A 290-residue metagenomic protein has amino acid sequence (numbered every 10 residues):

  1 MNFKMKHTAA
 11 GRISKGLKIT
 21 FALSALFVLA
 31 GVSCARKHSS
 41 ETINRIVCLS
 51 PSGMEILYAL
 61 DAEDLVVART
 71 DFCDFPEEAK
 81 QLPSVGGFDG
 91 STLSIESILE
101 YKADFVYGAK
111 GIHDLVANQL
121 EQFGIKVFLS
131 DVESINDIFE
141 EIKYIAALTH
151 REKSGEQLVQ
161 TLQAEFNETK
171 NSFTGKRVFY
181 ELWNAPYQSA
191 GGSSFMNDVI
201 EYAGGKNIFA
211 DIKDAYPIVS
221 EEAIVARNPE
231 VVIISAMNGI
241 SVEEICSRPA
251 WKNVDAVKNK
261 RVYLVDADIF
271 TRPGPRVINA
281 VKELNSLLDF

Functional and structural regions predicted by a protein language model:
F3-F21: Bacterial N-terminal signal peptides that target proteins for export
T20-A30: Bacterial N-terminal signal peptides
V32-C34: N-terminal Sec signal peptide cleavage junction
H38-R45, D104, L115-Q188, F209-I218 (+2 more regions): Extracytoplasmic substrate-binding proteins
R45-G111, I208: A short, structured surface patch at a secondary-structure boundary
T70, S193-Y216, A236, L264: His/Asp/Glu-enriched short active-site or ligand-binding loop at hydrolase and phosphoryl-transfer sites
L93-K102, Q122-F123, V219-N228: Short helices/loops that flank or line small-molecule/ion binding pockets
I112-Q122, V231-R248: A ligand-binding cleft/hinge motif common to bilobed small-molecule-binding domains
